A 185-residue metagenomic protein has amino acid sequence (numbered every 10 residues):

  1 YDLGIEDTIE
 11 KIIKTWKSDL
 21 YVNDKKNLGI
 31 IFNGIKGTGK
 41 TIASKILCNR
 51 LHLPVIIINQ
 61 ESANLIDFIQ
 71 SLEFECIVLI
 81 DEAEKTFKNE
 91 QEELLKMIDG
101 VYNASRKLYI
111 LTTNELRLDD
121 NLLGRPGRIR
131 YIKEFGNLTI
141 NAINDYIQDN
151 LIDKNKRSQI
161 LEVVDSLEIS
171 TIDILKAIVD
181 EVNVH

Functional and structural regions predicted by a protein language model:
Y1-L28: Pre-Walker A (pre-P-loop) alpha-helix and adjacent loop at the N terminus of AAA/AAA+ ATPase modules, a conserved
E6-E10, A43-C76, F87-E92: Short glycine-rich substrate-engagement loop in P-loop NTPases that contacts/grips substrate
Y21-S44: Walker A/P-loop nucleotide-binding motif
K25-K26, L72-F74, N103-R106: Short loop/turn elements that form and flank the Walker-type P-loop nucleotide-binding site in RecA-like NTPase cores
I30, V78-D81: Hydrophobic positions in the central parallel beta-sheet of the AAA+
S62-A63, E84-K85, N114-D119, N137-I143: Conserved nucleotide-binding/hydrolysis micro-motifs of P-loop NTPases
E84-Y131: Conserved catalytic/switch belt of AAA+ P-loop NTPases
G124-H185: C-terminal alpha-helical "lid" subdomain
